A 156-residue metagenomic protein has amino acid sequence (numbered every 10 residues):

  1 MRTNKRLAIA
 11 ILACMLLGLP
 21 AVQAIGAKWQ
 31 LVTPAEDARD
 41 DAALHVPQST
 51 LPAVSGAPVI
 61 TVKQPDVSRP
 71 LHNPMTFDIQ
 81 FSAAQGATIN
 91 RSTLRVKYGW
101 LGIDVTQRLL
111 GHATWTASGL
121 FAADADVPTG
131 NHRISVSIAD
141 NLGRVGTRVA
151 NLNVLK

Functional and structural regions predicted by a protein language model:
A24-M75, S82: Short, compositionally biased P/S/T/A/G/V-rich stretches that sit at domain boundaries
A84-V96: Solvent-exposed loop/turn segments flanking beta-strands in beta-repeat/beta-sandwich domains
H112-F121: Aromatic sugar-binding surface patches on proteins that engage polysaccharides or sugar-phosphate polymers
D124-N131: Surface-exposed, short loops/turns at beta-strand junctions within beta-sandwich domains
V145-V149: Extracellular and select intracellular beta-sandwich modules with Ser/Thr-enriched, small-residue motifs on
N151-K156: Short beta-strand edge segments in extracellular beta-sheet folds
